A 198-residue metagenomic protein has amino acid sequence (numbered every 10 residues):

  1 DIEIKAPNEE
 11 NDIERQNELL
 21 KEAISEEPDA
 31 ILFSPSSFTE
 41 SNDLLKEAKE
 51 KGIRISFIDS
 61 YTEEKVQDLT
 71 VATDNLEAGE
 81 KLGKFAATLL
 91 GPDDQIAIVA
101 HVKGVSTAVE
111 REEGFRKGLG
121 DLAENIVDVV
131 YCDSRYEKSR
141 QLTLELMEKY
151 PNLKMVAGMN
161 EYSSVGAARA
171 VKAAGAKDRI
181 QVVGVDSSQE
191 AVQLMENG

Functional and structural regions predicted by a protein language model:
D1-G198: A residue-level marker of the well-folded mature domains of exported/periplasmic proteins
